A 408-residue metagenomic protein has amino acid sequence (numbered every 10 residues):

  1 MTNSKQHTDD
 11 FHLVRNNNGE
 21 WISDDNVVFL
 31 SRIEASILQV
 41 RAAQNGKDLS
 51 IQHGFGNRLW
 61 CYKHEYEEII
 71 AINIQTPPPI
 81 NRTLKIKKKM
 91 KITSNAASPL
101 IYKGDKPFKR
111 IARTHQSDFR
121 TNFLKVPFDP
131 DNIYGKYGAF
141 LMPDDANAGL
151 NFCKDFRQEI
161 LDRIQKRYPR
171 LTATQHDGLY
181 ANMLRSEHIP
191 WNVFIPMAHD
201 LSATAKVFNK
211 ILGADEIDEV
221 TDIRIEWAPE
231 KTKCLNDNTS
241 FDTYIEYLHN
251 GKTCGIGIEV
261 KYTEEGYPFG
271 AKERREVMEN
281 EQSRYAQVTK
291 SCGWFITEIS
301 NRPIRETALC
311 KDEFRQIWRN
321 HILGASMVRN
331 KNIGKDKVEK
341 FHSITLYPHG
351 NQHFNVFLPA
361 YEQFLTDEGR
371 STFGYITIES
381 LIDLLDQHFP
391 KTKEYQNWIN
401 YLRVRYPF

Functional and structural regions predicted by a protein language model:
I22-S31, R58: A short, exposed loop/beta-hairpin motif centered on an aromatic-Gly-Thr core
L30-K47: A short, charged, amphipathic alpha-helix used as a generic interaction element across diverse proteins
N45-P77: Short, mixed-charge low-complexity intrinsically disordered segments
N81-A228: Nuclease-adjacent, charged terminal/linker segments that flank catalytic cores
I217-G251: Active-site metal-binding core of divalent-cation-utilizing nuclease and nuclease-like domains
T243-Y247, C254-E264, N320: Conserved catalytic cores of phosphodiester-cleaving nucleases, focusing on short active-site segments
G266-S343: Acidic, metal/cofactor-coordinating or nucleic-acid-engaging core segments within structured domains
P348, V356-F408: Polybasic (Lys/Arg-rich)
